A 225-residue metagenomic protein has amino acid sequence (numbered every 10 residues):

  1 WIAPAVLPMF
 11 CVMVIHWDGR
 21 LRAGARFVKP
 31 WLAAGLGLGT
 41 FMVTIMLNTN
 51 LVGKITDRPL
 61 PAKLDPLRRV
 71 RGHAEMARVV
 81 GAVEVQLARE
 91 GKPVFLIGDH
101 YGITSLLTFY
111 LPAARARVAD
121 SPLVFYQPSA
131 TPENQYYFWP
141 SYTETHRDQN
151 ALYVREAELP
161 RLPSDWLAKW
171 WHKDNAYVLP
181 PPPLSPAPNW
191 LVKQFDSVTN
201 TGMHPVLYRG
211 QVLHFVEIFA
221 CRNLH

Functional and structural regions predicted by a protein language model:
W1-G24, W31: Hydrophobic/aromatic-rich transmembrane helices and adjacent perimembrane loops
I2, I15, M42-I45, I55 (+4 more regions): Weak global preference for isoleucine
C11-V12, L51, L87, A114: Generic hydrophobic alpha-helical segments
D18-T56: Signature aromatic-anchored transmembrane alpha helix within multi-pass, membrane-resident enzymes that catalyze glycan
D57-P61: A short small-residue
A62-H225: Luminal/periplasmic acceptor-recognition loop/helix of membrane-associated glycosyltransferases
